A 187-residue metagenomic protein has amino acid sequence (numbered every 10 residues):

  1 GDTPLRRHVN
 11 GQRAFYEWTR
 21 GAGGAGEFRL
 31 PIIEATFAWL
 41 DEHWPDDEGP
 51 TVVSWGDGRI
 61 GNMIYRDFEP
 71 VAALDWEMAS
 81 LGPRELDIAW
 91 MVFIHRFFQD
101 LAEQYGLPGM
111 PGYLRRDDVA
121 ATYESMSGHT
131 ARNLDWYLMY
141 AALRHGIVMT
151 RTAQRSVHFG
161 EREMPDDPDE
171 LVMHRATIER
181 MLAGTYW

Functional and structural regions predicted by a protein language model:
G1-I32, W44, E48-T51, M78-G82 (+1 more regions): A cross-family kinase active-site recognition segment
G11, F15, W39, H43 (+2 more regions): Solvent-exposed, charged/polar functional surfaces in cytosolic regulatory/catalytic domains
A35-F37, D41-L86, V92: Active-site acidic catalytic loop and adjacent metal/ATP-binding pocket of ATP-dependent phosphoryl transfer enzymes
A73, R115-H129, M173-E179: Short amphipathic alpha-helical segments and their helix-coil junctions
L86-S127, A141-G160: Active-site activation/catalytic loop segments of kinase-like enzymes and analogous catalytic loops in related
H129-A141: All-alpha amphipathic helical-bundle segments outside canonical DNA-binding/catalytic cores that form hydrophobic
R155-W187: Regulatory N- and C-terminal appendages and interdomain linkers associated with kinase/kinase-like NTP transferase
